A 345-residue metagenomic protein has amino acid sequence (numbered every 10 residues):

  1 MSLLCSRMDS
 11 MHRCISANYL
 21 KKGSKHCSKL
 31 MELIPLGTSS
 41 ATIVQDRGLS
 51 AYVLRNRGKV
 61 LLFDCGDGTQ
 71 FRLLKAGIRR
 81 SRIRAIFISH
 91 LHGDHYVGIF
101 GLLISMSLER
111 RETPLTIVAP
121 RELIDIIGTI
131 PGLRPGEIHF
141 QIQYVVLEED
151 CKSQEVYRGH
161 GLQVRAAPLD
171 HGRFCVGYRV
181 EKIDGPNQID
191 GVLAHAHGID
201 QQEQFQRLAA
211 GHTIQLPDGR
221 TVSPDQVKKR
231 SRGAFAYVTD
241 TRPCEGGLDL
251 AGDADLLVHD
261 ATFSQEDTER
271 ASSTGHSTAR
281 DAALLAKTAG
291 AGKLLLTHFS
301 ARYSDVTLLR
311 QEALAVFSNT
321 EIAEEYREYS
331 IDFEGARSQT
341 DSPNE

Functional and structural regions predicted by a protein language model:
M1-S10: Extreme N-terminal basic, low-complexity initiation segments that serve as generic localization/processing leaders
H26, E148-L296, D305-S318, D332-E345: Metal-dependent phosphodiesterase/nuclease catalytic metal-binding core
C27-A76, E112-P114, Y178-V180, N187 (+2 more regions): Conserved beta-strand hairpin/beta-sheet module of binuclear metal-dependent hydrolase folds, prominently
F63-G66, R84-L91, P120, A236-T241 (+3 more regions): Active-site neighborhood of phospho(di)ester-bond hydrolases with catalytic His/Asp-centered motifs
G68-V118, V146-E148: Active-site metal-binding motif and surrounding structural segment of the metallo-beta-lactamase
G98-S105, S304-E312: Metal-dependent catalytic neighborhoods of phosphoester/phosphodiester hydrolases
G136-V145: A glycine-rich helix N-cap at a beta->alpha junction
